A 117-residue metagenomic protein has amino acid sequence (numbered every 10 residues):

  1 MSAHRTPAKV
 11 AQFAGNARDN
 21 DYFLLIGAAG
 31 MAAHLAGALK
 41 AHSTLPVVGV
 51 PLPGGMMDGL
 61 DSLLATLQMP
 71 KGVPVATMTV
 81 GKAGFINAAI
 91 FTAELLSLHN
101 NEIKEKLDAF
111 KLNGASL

Functional and structural regions predicted by a protein language model:
M1-A8: Short beta->alpha junction loops
S2, L52, V80: Cofactor-binding loop segments of dinucleotide-utilizing enzymes, especially the Rossmann-like FAD- and NAD(P)+-binding
R5, A33-H34, A83: Short alpha-helical
A8-F13, A36-L39, G59-D61, N87-A88: Short, well-ordered secondary-structure micro-motifs
Q12-G55: Glycine-rich phosphate-binding loop
D58-L117: C-terminal binding/interaction regions
